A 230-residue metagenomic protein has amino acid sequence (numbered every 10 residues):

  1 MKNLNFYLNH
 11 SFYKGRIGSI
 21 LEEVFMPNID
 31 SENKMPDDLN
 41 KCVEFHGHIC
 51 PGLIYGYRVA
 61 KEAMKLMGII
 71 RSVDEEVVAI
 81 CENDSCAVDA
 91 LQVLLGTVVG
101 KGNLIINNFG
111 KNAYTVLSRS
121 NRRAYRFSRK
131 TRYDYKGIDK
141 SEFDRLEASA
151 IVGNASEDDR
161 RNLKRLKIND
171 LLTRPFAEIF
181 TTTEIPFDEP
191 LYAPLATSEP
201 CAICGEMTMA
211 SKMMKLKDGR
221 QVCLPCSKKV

Functional and structural regions predicted by a protein language model:
I29-F45: Short, hydrophobic/aliphatic alpha-helical segments
F45-V59, A63: Conserved phosphate/anionic-ligand binding catalytic regions in large, soluble enzymes, centered on
E76-L117: A structural-propensity feature for long, helix-poor, extended segments
Y133-D159: Compact, glycine/acidic-enriched structural inserts
D188-S198, K212-K217: Short, flexible, mixed-charge glycine/proline-rich loop motifs that serve as phosphate/nucleic-acid-contacting
C201-G205, C223-C226: Short cysteine-rich clusters marking metal-coordination/redox-active sites
M209: Short functional micro-motifs and their immediate structural scaffolds
L216-K228: Cysteine-rich micro-motifs
